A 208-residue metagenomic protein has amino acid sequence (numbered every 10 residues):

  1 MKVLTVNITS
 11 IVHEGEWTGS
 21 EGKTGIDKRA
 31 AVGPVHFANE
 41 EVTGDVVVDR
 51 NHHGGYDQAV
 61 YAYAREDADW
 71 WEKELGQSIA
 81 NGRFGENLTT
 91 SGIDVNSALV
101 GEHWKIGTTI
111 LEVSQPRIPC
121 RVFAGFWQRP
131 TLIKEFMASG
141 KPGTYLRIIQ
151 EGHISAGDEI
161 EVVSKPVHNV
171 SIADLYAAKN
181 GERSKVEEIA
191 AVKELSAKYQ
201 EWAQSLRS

Functional and structural regions predicted by a protein language model:
M1-A124, T131, H168-S208: Electropositive, beta-rich accessory/interaction domains or terminal extensions that provide binding surfaces
V32, I118, K141-G143, E151: A generic structural motif
F84-I93, F136-L146: Short, structured beta-strand/loop micro-motifs enriched in basic residues and often containing a Trp
G101, E151, A156-G157: Loop/turn positions that initiate beta-strands
F126-A138: Short beta-strand-turn/beta-hairpin segments enriched in glycine/proline and small hydrophobics that form edge-strand
A156-K165: Basic (Lys/Arg-enriched) interaction patch that binds polyanionic ligands
